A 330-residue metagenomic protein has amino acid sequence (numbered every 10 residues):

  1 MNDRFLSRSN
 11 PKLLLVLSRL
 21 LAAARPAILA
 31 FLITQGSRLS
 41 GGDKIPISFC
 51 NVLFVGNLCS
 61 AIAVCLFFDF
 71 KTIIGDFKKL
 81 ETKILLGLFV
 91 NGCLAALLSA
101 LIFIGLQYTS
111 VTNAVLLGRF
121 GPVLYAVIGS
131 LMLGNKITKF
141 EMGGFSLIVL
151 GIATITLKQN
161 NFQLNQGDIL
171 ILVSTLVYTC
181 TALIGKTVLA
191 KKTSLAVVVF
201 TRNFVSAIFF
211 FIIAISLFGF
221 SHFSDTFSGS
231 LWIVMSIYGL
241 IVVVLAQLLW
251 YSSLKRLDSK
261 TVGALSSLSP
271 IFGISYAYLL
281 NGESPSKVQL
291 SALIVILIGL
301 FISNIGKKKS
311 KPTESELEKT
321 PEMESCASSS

Functional and structural regions predicted by a protein language model:
M1, F140-L157, S267, V288-K307: Hydrophobic transmembrane alpha-helices of multi-pass small-molecule transport proteins
M1-P26, I33-C50, F54-C93, F103 (+5 more regions): Membrane-interface interhelical linkers
L17, V55, L117-F120, F140-G143 (+5 more regions): Hydrophobic core positions of alpha-helical segments in small-molecule transporters and transporter systems
A23, A27, G92-A100, V123 (+9 more regions): Hydrophobic/small/kink-forming positions within alpha-helical transmembrane segments of polytopic membrane proteins
I47-C50, A100-L117, S194, L248-L268 (+1 more regions): Structural motif at transmembrane-helix junctions in multi-pass transporters
N51-C59, I104-G121, N165-V177, S228-L240 (+1 more regions): Structural signature of hydrophobic alpha-helical transmembrane segments
N57-S60, P122-V123, F145-I148, I152 (+4 more regions): Residue-level recognition of pore/gate-forming positions within transmembrane alpha-helices of multi-pass
G121-G143, I271-L290: C-terminal transmembrane-helix exit sites in multi-pass transporters
